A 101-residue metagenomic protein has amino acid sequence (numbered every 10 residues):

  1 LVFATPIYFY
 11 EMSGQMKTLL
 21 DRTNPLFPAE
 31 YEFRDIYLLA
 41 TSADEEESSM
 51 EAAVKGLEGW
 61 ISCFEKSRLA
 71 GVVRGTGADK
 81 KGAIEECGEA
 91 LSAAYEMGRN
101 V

Functional and structural regions predicted by a protein language model:
L1-F64: Helix-loop-strand module that forms the ligand-binding subsite of alpha/beta enzymes
E58-V101: Glycine-rich phosphate/pyrophosphate-binding loop and the adjoining helix
